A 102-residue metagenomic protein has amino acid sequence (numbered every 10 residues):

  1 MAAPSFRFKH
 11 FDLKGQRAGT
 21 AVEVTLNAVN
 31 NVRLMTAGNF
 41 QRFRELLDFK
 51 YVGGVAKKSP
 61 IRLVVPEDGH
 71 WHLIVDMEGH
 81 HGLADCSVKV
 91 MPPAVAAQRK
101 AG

Functional and structural regions predicted by a protein language model:
M1-G102: Acidic, Ser/Thr/Pro
